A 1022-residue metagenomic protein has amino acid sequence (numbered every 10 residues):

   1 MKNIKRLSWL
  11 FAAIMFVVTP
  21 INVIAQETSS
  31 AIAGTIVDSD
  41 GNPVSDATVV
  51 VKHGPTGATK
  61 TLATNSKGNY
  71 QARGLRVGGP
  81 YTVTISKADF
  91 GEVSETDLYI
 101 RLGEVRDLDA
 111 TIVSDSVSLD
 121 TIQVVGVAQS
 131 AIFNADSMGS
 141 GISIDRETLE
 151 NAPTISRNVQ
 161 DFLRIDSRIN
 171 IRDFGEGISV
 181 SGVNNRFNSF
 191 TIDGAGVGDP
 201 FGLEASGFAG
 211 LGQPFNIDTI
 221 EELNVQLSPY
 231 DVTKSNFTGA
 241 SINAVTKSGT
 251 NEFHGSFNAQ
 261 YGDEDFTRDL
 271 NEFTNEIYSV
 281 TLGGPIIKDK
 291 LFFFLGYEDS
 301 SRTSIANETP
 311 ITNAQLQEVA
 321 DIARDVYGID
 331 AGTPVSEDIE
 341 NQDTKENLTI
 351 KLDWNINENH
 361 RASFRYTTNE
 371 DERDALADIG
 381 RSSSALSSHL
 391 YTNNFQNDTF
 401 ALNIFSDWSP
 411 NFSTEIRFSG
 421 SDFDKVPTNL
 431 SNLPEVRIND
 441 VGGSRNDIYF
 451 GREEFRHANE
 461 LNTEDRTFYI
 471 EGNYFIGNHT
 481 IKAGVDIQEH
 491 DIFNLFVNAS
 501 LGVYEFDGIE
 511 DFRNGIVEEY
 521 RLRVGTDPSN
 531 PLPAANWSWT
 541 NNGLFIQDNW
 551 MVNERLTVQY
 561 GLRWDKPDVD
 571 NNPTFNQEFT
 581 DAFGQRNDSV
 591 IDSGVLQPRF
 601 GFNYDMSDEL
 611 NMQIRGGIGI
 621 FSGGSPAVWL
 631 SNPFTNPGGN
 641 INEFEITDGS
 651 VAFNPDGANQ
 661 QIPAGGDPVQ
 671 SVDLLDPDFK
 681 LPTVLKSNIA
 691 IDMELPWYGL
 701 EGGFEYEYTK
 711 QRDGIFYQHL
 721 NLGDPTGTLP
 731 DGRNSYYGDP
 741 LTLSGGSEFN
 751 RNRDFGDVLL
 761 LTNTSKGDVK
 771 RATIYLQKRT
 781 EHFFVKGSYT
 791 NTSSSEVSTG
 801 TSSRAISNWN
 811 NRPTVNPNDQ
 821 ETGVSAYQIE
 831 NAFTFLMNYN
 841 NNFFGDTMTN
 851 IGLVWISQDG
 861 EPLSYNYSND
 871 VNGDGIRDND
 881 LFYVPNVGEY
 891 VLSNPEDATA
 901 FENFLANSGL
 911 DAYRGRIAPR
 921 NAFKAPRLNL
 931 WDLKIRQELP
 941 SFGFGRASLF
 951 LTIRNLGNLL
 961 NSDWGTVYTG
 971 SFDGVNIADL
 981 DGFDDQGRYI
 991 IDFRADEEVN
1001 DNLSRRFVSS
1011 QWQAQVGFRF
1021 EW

Functional and structural regions predicted by a protein language model:
I24-V127, D218: Periplasm-facing N-terminal accessory domains of Gram-negative outer-membrane beta-barrel systems
N65, G91, T96-V113, D120-S248 (+3 more regions): Periplasmic N-terminal accessory/gating domains of Gram-negative outer-membrane beta-barrel systems
G126, F257-D263, L295-D299, F364-T368 (+8 more regions): Transmembrane beta-barrel strands of outer-membrane/channel proteins
L203-A205, I217-L227, V232-A320, N341-L348 (+1 more regions): Outer-membrane beta-barrel translocator/receptor signature
T344, N357-F545, D581, H719-N721 (+5 more regions): Replace "related TpsB outer-membrane translocases also match" with "some related outer-membrane beta-barrels such as
P573-Q597, G601-L760, A906-D911, G915 (+3 more regions): Solvent-exposed loop/turn elements at secondary-structure boundaries
G703-D846, N850-P862: Gram-negative outer-membrane beta-barrel transporters
N850-G943, S948, D973-R1006: Extracytoplasmic gating/loop element in the C-terminal half of outer-membrane beta-barrel translocons and assembly
